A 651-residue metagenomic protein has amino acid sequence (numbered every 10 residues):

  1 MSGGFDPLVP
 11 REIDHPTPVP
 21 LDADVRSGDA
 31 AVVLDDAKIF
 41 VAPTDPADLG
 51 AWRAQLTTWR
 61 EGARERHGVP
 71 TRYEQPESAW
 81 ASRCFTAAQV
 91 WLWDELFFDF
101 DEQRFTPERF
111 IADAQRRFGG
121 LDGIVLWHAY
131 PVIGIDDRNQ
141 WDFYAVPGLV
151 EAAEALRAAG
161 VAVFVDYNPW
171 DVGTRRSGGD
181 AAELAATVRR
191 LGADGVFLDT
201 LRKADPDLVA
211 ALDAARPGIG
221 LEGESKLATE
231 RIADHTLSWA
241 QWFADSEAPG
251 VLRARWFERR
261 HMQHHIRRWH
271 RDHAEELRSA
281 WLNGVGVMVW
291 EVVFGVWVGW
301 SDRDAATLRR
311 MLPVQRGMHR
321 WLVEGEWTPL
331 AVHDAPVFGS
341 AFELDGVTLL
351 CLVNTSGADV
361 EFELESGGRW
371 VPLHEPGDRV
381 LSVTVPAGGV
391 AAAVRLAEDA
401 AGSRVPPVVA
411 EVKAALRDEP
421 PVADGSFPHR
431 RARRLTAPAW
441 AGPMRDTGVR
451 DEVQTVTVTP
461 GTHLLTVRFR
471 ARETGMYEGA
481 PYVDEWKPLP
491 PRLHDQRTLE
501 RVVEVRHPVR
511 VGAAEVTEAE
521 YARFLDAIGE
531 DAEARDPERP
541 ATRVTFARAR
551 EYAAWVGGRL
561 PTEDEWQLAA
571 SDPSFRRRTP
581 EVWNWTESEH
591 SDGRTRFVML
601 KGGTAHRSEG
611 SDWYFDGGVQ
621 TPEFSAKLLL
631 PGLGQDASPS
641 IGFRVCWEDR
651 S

Functional and structural regions predicted by a protein language model:
M1-F105, I111-R116, V296, W300-V314 (+4 more regions): Carbohydrate-recognition beta-sandwich/jelly-roll modules in extracellular/periplasmic carbohydrate-active proteins
T44, D48-L49, R216-G218, E222-E363: Active-site-proximal substrate-binding groove within the catalytic cores of carbohydrate-active enzymes
R109-A129, R190-G195: Catalytic domains of carbohydrate-active enzymes, especially glycoside hydrolases
G134-L277, W281, F294, W300: Aromatic- and carboxylate-enriched substrate-binding clefts and catalytic-loop regions of carbohydrate-active enzymes
E365-P376: Solvent-exposed beta-hairpin/edge-strand motifs
L381-P421: C-terminal beta-strand-rich structural cap/linker in extracellular carbohydrate-active enzymes
V405-E565, A569-S571, K627-S651: Extended beta-strand/loop cores of jelly-roll/beta-sandwich
D495-V503, R578-S651: Surface-exposed recognition segments
